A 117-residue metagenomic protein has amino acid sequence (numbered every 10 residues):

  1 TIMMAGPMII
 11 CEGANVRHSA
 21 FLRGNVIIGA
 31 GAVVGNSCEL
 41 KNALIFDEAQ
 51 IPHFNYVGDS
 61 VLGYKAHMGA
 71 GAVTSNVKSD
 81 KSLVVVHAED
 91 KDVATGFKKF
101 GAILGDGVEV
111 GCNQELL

Functional and structural regions predicted by a protein language model:
T1-L117: Structural signal for interior beta-strand "rungs" in well-ordered beta-sheet cores of soluble enzyme domains
